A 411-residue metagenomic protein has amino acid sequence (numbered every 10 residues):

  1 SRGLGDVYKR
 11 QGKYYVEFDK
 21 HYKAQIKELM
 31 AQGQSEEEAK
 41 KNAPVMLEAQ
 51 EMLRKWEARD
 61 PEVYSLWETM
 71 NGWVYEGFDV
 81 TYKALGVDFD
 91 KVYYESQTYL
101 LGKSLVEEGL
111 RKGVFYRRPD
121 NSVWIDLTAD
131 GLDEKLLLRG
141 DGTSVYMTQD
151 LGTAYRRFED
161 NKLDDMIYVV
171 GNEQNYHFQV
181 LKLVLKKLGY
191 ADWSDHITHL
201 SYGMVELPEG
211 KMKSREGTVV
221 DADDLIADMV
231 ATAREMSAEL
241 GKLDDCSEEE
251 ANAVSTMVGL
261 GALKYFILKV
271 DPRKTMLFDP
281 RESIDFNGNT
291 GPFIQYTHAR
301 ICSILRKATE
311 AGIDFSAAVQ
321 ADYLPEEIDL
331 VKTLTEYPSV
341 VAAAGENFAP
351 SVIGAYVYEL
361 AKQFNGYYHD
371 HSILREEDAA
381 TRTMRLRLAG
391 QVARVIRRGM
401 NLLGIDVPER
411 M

Functional and structural regions predicted by a protein language model:
S1, G5-M411: Non-catalytic interaction-recognition regions
